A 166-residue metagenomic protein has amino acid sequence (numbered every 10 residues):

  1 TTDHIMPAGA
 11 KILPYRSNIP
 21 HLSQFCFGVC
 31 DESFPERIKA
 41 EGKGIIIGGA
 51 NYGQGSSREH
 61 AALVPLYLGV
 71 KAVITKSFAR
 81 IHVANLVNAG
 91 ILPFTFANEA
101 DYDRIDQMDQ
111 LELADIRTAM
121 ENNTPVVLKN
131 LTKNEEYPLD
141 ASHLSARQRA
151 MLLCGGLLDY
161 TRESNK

Functional and structural regions predicted by a protein language model:
T1-K166: Fe-S-dependent hydro-lyases/dehydratases of central metabolism
